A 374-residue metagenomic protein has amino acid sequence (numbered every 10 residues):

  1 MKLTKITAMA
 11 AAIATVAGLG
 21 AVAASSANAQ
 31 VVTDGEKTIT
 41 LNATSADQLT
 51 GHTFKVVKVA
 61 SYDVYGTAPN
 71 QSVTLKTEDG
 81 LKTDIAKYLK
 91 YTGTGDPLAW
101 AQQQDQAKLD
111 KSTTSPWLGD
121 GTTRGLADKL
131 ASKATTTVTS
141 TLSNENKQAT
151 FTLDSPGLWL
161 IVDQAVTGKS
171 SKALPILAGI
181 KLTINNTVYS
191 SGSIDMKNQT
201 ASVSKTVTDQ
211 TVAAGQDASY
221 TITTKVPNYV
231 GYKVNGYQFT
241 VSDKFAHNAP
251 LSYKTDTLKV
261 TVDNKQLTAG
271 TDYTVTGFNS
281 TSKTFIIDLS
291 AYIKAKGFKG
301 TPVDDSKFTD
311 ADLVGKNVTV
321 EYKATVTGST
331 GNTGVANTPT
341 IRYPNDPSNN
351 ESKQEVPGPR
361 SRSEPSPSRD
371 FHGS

Functional and structural regions predicted by a protein language model:
M1-A29: Secretory targeting and sorting signals
G18, S25-Q48, A178-K233, S242-F245 (+1 more regions): Serine/threonine-rich, low-complexity linker/repeat segments that form flexible spacers/stalks
A46-K87, Y91-A99, T223-T261: Low-complexity, serine/threonine/proline/glycine-rich extracellular segments that form mucin-like
V57, K225-P227, A246, S290 (+2 more regions): Solvent-exposed residues in well-ordered beta-strands and their adjoining turns, especially edge/terminal strands
T92-T167, V262-T325: Extracellular adhesion/glycan-binding regions together with long Ser/Thr- and acidic-residue-rich low-complexity tracts
T135-E145, V162-S202: Long amphipathic alpha-helical scaffold segments
P156-N186, I222, N235-Y237, P302-S352: Serine/threonine-enriched low-complexity regions used as flexible
